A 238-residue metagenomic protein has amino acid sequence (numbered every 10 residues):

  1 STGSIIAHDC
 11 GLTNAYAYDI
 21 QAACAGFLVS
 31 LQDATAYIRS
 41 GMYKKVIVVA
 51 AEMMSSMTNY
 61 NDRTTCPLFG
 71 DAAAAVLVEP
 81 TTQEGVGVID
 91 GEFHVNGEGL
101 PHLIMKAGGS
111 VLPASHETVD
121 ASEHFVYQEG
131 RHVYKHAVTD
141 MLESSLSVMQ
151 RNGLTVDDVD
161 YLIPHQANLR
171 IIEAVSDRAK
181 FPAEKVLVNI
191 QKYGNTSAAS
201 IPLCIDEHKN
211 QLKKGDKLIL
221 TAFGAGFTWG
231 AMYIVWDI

Functional and structural regions predicted by a protein language model:
S1, T58-D62, W229-Y233: Short acidic, glycine/serine/threonine-rich loops at helix termini
S1-G11, I47-M54, S110-T118, I171-A183: Acidic-glycine-rich active-site phosphate/pyrophosphate-binding loop
H8, T13, I20-S40, V138 (+2 more regions): Claisen-condensing/thiolase-fold acyl-transfer catalytic domains that form or cleave C-C bonds in fatty acid
A15, Y43-K45, V86, D216: Nucleotide donor/acceptor-binding cores
Q21, V46-E52, V78, L220-G224: Short beta-strand segments
S30, S144-N152: Stable alpha-helical structural segments in soluble proteins, enriched in small hydrophobic residues
R39-A73: Flexible, glycine-rich active-site loops centered on histidine and acidic residues that chelate a metal or position
D62-K135, T139, E143, V235-I238: Condensing-enzyme catalytic core mediating Claisen C-C bond formation in acyl metabolism
